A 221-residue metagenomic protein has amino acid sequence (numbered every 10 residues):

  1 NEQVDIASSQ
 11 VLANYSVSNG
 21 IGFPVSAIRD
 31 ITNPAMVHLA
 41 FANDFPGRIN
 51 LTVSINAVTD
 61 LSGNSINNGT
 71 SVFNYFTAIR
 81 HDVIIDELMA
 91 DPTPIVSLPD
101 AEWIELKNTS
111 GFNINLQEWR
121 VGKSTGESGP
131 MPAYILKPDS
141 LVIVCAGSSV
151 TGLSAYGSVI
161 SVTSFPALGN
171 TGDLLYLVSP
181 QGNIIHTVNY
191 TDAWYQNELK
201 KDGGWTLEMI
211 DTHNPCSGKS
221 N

Functional and structural regions predicted by a protein language model:
N1-E2: Aromatic/hydrophobic beta-strand junction motif of beta-rich domains
D5-S220: Activation on beta-sandwich/Ig-like modules and their edge loops
